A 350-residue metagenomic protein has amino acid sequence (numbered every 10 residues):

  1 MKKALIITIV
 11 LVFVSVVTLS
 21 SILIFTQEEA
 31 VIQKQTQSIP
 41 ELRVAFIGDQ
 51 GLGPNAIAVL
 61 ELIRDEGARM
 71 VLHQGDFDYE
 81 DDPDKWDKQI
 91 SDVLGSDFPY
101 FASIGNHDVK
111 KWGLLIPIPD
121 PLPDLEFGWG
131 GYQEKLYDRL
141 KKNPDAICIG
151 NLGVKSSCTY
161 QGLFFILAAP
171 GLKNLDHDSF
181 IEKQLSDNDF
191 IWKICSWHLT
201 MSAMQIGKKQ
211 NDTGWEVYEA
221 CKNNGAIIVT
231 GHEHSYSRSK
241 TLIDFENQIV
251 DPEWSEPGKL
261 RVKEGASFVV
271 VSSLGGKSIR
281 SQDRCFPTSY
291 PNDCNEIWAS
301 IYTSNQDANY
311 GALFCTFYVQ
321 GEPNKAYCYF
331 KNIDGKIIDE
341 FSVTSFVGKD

Functional and structural regions predicted by a protein language model:
M1-A30: Secretory targeting signatures
T26-K88, A203: N-terminal active-site segment of His-dependent metallophosphoesterases
I39-P40, N188-E233, S237-K240, E246-V250: Active-site-proximal segments of metal-dependent phosphoesterases and phosphodiesterases across multiple
F46-G48, V71-D76, Y100-N106, A168-A169 (+3 more regions): Active-site neighborhood of phospho(di)ester-bond hydrolases with catalytic His/Asp-centered motifs
L52-A58, E80, K110, N174-H177 (+4 more regions): Short, solvent-exposed loop/turn elements at domain surfaces
I57, E61, D65, K88 (+4 more regions): Solvent-exposed, polar/charged alpha-helical surfaces in well-ordered, non-transmembrane soluble domains, broadly
P83-W192, E216, R238-T303, G311-T316: Extended active-site neighborhood of metal-dependent phosphoesterases/phosphodiesterases
I301-S342, V347: Extracellular low-complexity, Gly/Ser/Thr-rich intrinsically disordered linkers and protease-sensitive activation/hinge
